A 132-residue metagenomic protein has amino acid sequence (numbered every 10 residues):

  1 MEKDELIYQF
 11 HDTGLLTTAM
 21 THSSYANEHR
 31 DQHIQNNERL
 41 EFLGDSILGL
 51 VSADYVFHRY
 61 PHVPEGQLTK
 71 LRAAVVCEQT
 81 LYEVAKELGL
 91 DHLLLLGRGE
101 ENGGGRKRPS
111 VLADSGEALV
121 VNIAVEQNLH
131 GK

Functional and structural regions predicted by a protein language model:
M1-K132: RNase III-family endoribonuclease catalytic core
